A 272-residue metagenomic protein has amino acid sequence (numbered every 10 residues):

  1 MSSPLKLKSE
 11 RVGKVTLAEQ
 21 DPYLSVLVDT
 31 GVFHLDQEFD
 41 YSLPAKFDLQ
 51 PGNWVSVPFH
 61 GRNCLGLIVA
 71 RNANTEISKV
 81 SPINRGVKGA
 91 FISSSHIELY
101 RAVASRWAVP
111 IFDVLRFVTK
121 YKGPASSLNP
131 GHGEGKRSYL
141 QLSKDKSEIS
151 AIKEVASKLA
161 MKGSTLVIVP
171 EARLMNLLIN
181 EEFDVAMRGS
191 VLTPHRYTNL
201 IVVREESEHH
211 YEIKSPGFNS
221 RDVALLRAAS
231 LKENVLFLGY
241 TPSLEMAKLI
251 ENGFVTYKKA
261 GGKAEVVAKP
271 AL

Functional and structural regions predicted by a protein language model:
M1-L272: Accessory, non-ATPase domains that flank or precede helicase/AAA+ motor cores in DNA-metabolism machines
